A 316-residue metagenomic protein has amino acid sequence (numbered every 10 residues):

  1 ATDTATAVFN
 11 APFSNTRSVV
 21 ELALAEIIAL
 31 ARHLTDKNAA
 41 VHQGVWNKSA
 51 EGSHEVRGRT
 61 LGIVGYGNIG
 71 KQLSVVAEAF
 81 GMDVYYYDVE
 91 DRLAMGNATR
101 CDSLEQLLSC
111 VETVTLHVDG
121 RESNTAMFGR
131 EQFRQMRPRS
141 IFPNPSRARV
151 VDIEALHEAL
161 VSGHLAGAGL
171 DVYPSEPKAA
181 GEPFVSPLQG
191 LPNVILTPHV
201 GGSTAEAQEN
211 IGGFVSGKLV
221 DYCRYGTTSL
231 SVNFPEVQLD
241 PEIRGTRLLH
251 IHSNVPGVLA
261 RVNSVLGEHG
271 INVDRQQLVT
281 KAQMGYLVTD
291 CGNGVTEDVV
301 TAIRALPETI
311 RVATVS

Functional and structural regions predicted by a protein language model:
A1-F9, L107-S109, G129-E131, G181 (+1 more regions): An N-terminal-biased, well-structured beta-alpha scaffold segment characteristic of Rossmann-like dinucleotide-binding
D3, N10-V20, L24-I27, R32 (+6 more regions): Structural/interface elements that position substrates and couple domains in central-metabolism enzymes
T4-T60, Q72-V76, T227-L230: Phosphate-binding beta-alpha-beta segment of Rossmann-like dinucleotide-binding domains, i.e., the NAD(P)
F9, R130, R134, R139-D240 (+2 more regions): Rossmann-like dinucleotide-binding domain for NAD(H)/NADP(H)
L30-K37, G44, F80, A159 (+9 more regions): Change "in soluble alpha/beta enzymes" to "in soluble alpha/beta proteins
S49-P138: Rossmann-like dinucleotide/phosphate-binding beta-alpha-beta segment
S229-S316: A conserved regulatory-domain signal marking ACT and ACT-like small-molecule sensing domains and adjacent regulatory
